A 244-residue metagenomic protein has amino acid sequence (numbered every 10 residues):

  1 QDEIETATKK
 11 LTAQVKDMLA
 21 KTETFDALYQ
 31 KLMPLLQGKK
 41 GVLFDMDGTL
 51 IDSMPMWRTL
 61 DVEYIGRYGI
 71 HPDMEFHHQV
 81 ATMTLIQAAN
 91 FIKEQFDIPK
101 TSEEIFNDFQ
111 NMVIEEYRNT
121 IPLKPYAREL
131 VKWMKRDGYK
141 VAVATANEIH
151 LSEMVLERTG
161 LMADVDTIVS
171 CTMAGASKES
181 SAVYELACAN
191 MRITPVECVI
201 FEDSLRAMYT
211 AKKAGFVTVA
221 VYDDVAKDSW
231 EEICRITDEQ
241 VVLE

Functional and structural regions predicted by a protein language model:
D2-K40, K132, I149, E153-E244: Asp-based, Mg2+/Mn2+-dependent phosphohydrolase catalytic module
A7, M18-R128, K132-W133, D137: N-terminal helical cap/lid subdomain that shapes the substrate entry/recognition surface in HAD-like hydrolases
T49, T145-N147: Conserved phosphate-coupling serine/threonine residues in phosphotransfer and NTP-handling enzymes
H71, K140, V217: Residue-level detector of anion-binding/catalytic polar loops
L123, A144, A176: Residue-level marker of regulatory loop/turn positions in helix-turn-helix DNA-binding domains and in histidine
D137-G138, T145: Charge-rich, acidic-biased intrinsically disordered regions
A142-A144, C188: Short coil/turn motifs at helix boundaries and re-entrant loops, enriched in small/polar and proline residues
